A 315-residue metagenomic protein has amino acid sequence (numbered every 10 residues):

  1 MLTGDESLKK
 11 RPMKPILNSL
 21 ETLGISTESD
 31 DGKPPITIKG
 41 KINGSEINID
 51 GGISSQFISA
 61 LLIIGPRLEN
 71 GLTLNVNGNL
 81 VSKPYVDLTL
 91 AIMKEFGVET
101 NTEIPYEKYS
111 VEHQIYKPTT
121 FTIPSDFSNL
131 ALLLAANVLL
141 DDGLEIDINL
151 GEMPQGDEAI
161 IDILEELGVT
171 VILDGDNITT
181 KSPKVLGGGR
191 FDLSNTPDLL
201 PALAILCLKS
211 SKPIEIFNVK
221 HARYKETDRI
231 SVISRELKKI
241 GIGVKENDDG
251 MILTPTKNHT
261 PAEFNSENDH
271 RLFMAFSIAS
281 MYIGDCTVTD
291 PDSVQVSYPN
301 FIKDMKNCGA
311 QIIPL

Functional and structural regions predicted by a protein language model:
M1-L315: Short, structured segments at the rim of ligand-binding sites
